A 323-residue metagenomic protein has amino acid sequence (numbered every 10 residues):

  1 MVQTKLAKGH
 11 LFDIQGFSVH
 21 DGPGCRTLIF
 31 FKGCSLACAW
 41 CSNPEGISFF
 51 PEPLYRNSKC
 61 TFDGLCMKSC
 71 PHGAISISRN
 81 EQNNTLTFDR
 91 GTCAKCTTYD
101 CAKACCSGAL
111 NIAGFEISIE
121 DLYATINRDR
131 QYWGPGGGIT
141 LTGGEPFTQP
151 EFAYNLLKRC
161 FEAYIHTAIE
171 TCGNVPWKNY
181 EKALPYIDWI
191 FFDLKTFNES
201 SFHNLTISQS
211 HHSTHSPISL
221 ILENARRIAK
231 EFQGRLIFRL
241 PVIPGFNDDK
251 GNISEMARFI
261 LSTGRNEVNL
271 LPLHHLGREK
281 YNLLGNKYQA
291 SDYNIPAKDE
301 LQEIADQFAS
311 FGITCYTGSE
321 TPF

Functional and structural regions predicted by a protein language model:
M1-K68, H72, S76-I77, E81: Flexible, acidic/Gly-rich N-terminal and inter-domain linker regions that tether and position cofactor-handling modules
M1-P23, I237, V242-F323: Auxiliary Fe-S-binding modules of radical SAM enzymes
I14, K32, P44, A113 (+5 more regions): Fold-independent oxyanion-binding glycine-rich loops and adjacent beta-strand/coil segments at enzyme active sites
G33, T61, I117, G251 (+1 more regions): Conserved active-site and cofactor/substrate-binding residues in soluble primary-metabolism enzymes
C41, G108, D193: ABC-type ATPase nucleotide-binding domain
S48-P185: Conserved Radical SAM active-site core
D63, I112-F115, H211-I218, N294-K298: Flexible, glycine- and charge-enriched loops at secondary-structure boundaries
E120-N282: Conserved AdoMet/S-adenosylmethionine-binding subsite of the radical SAM
